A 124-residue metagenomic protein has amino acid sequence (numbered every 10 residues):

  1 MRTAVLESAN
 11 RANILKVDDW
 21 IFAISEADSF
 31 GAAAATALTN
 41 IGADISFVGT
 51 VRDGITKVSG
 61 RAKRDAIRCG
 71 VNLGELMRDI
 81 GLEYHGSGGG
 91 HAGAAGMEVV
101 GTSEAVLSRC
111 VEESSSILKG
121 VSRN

Functional and structural regions predicted by a protein language model:
M1-A23, A34: Oxyanion-binding "anion nests"
A23-N124: Glycine-rich, acidic loop segments that terminate in or are immediately followed by a histidine
